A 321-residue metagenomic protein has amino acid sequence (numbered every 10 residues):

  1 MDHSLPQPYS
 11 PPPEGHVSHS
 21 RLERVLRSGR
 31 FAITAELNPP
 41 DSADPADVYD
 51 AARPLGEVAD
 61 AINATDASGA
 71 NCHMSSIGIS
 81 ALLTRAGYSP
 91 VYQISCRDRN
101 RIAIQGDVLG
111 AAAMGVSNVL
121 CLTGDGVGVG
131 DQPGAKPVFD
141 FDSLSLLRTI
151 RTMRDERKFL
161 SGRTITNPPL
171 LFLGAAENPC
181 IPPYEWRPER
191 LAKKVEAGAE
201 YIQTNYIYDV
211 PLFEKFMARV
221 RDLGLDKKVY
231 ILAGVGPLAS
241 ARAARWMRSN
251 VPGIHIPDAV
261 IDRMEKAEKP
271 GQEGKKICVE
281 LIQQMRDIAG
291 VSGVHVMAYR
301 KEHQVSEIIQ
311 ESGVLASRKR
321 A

Functional and structural regions predicted by a protein language model:
D2-N38, S42, D50, K158-L170 (+1 more regions): N-terminal amphipathic alpha-helix/helix-capping segment at the start of soluble metabolic enzymes
P11-E14, P137-T166, A176-I181, L223-L281 (+1 more regions): Active-site pocket-lining/capping segments in soluble small-molecule metabolic enzymes
L22, D44-A46, A70-L82, N100-G106 (+4 more regions): Active-site-adjacent beta->alpha loops and helix N-cap segments on the catalytic face of soluble alpha/beta enzymes
A32-D47, S68, P90-I102, L171-W186 (+1 more regions): Active-site mouth loops of central-metabolism enzymes
E36, I62, A111, K194 (+3 more regions): Conserved, mostly hydrophobic/aromatic
V58-D98: Active-site cofactor/substrate anionic-group-binding motifs, chiefly glycine- and Lys/Arg-rich phosphate-binding loops
I62-C72, I94-S95, C121, E200-V210 (+1 more regions): Catalytic beta/alpha-barrel core
C96-M114: Glycine-rich anion/phosphate-binding loops
